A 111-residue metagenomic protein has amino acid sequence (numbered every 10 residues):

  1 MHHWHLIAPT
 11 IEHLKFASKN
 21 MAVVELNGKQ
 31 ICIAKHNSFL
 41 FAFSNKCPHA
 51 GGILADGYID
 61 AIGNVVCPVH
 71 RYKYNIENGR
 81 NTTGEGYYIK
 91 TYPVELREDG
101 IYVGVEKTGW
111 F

Functional and structural regions predicted by a protein language model:
M1-D60, P93-F111: N-terminal pre-ligand scaffold of iron-sulfur
C47, C67-H70: Short cysteine clusters
L54, Y74-E77: Cys/His-rich zinc-coordinating "finger/knuckle" motifs
Y58-G63, T82-Y88: Short linker/helix segments within small regulatory modules
